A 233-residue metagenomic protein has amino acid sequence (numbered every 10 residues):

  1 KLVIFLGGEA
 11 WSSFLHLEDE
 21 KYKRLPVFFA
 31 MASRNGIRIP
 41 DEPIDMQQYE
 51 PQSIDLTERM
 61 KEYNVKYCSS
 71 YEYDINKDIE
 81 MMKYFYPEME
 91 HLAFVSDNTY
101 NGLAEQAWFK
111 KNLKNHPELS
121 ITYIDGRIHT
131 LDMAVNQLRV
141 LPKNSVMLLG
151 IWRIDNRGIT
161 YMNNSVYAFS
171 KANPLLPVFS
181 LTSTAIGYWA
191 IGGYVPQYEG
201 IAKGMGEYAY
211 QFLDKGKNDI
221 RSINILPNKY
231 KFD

Functional and structural regions predicted by a protein language model:
K1-D233: Short hydrophobic alpha-helices and adjacent helix-cap/hinge residues
